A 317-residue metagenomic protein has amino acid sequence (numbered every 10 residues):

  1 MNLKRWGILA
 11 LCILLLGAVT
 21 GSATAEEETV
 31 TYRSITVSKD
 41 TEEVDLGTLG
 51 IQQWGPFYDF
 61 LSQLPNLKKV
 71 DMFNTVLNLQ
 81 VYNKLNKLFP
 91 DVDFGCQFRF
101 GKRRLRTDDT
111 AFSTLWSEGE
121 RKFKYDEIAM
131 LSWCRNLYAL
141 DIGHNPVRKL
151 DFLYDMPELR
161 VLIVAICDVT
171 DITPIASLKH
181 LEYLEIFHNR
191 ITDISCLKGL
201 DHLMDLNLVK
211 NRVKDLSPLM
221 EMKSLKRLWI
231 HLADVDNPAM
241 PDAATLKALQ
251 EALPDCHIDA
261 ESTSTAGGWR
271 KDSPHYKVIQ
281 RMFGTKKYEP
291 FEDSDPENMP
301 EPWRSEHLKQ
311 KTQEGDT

Functional and structural regions predicted by a protein language model:
M1-L9: Bacterial N-terminal signal peptides that target proteins for export
L9-A18: Bacterial N-terminal signal peptides
V19-E27: Sec-dependent signal peptide cleavage junction
E26-N83, K87-R148, D155-T170, P174-T192 (+5 more regions): Concave beta-strand-loop units of leucine-rich repeat
